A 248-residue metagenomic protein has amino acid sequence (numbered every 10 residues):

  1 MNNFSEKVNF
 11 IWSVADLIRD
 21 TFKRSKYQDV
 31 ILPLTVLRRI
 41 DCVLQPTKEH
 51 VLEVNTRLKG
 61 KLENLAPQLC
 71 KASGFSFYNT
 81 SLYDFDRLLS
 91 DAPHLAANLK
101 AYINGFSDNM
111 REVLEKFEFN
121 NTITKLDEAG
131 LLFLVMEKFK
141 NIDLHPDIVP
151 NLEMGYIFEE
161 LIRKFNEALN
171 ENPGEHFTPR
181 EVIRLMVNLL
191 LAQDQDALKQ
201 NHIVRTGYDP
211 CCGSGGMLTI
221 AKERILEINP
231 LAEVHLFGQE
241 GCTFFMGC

Functional and structural regions predicted by a protein language model:
M1-Q195: Non-catalytic, mostly N-terminal accessory regions of nucleic-acid modification and defense proteins
P173-C248: Conserved S-adenosyl-L-methionine
